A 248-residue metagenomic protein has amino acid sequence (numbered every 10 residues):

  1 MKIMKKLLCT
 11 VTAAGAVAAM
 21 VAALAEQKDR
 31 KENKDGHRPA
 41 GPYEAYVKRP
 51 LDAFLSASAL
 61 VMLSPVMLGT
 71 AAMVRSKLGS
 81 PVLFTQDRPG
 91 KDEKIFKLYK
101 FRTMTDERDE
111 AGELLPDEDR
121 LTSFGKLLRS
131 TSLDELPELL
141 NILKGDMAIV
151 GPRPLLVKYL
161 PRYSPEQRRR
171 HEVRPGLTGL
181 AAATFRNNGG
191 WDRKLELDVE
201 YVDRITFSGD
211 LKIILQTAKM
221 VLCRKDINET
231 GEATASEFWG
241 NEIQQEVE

Functional and structural regions predicted by a protein language model:
M1-V11: Membrane-penetrating hydrophobic segments
G15-D106, I213-E248: A hydrophobic, helix-centered structural microdomain
M20, P81, P89, L140-E248: Hydrophobic structural segments characteristic of membrane proteins
N33, H37-G41, E107-S123, L127 (+2 more regions): Cytosolic-biased juxtamembrane loops and peripheral soluble domains of multi-pass membrane proteins
Y46-R49, R120, S132-E135, F207-D210: An acidic site on a long C-lobe helix of protein kinase domains
F84-R120, T178-E196: Short, glycine-rich, amphipathic interfacial segments at transmembrane boundaries or analogous
F124-S130, V199-D203: Short, well-ordered beta-strand elements within core beta-sheets of diverse protein domains
K126-D146: Short, conserved beta-strand/loop elements in beta-sheet-dominated catalytic cores that frequently flank divalent-metal
